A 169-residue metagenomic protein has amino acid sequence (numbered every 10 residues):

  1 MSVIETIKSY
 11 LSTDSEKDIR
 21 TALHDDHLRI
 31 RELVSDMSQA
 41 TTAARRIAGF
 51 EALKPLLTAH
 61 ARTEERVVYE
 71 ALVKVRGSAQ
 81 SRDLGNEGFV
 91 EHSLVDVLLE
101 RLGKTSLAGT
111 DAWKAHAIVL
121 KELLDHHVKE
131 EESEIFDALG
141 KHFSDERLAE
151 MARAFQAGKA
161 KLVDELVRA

Functional and structural regions predicted by a protein language model:
M1-A169: Small-residue-biased structural context
